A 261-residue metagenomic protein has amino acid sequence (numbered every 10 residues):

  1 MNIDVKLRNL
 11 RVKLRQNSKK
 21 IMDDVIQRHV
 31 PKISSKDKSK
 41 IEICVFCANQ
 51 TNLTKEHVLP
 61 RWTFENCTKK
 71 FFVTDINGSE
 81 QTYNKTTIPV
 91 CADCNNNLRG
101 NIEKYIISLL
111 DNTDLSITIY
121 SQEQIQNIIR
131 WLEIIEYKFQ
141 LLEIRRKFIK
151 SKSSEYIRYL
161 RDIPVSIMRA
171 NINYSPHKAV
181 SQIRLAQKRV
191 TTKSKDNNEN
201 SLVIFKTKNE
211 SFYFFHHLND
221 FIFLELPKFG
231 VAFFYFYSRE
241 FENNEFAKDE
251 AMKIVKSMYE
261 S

Functional and structural regions predicted by a protein language model:
M1-S39: N-terminal alpha-helical interaction blocks
I41, N52, I88: Residues immediately within or flanking Cys/His clusters that coordinate Zn2+ in small zinc-binding modules
C44-C47, C91: Short cysteine-rich clusters marking metal-coordination/redox-active sites
A48-T82: Histidine-centered nuclease catalytic patch
L59-C67, I106-L115: Short cysteine/histidine-rich metal-coordination sites, predominantly Zn2+-binding motifs
N77-S108: Short Cys/His-centered divalent metal-binding micro-motifs
N97-N101, I129-V165: Short flanking/linker segments adjacent to small metal-binding domains or redox-active Cys/His motifs
S153-S261: C-terminal, charged low-complexity interaction regions
